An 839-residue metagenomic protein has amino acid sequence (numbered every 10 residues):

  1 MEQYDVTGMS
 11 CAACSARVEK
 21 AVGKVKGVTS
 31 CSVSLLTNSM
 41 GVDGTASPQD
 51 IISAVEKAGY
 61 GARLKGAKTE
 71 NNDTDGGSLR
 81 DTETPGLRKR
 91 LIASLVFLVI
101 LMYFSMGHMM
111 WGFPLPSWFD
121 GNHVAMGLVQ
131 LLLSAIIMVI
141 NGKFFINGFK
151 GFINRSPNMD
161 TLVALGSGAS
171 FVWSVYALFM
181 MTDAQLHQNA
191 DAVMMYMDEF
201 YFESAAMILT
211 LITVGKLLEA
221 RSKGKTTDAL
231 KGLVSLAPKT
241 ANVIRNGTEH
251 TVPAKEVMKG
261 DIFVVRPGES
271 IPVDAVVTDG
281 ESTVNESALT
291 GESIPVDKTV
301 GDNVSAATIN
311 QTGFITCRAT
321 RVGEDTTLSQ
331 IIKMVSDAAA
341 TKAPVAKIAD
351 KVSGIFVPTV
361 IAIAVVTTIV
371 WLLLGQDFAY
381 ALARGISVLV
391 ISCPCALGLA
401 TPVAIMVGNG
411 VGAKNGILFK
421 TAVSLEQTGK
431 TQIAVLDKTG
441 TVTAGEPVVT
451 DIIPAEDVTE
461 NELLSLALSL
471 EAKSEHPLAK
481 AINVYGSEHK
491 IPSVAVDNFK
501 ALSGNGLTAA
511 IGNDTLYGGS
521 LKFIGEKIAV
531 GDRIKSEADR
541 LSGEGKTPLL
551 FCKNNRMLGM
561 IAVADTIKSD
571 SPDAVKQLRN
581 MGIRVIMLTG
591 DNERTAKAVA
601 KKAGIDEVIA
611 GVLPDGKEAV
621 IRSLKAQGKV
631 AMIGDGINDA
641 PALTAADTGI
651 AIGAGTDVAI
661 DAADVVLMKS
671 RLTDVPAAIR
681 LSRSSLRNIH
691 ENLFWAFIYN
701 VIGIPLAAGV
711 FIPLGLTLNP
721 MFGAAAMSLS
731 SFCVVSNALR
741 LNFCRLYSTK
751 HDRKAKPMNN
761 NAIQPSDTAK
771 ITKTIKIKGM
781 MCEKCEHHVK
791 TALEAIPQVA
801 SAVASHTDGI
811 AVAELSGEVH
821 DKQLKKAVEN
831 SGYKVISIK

Functional and structural regions predicted by a protein language model:
M1-G127, K150, T248-E249, S329 (+2 more regions): Flexible metal-binding regulatory segments at protein termini and peripheral loops
A16, T29, T431, I511-N513 (+2 more regions): Conserved ATP-binding TGD loop and adjacent catalytic N/P-domain core of P-type ATPases
K26-Q49, E199-F200, K231-D325, A422-A467 (+2 more regions): Conserved cytosolic catalytic loops of P-type ATPases
N71-T74, M181-A184, A190-V193, A206-P267 (+5 more regions): Juxtamembrane coupling segments of multi-pass membrane pumps/enzymes
G86-T240, K351, P720, L746: Transmembrane helix-loop-helix hairpins at the membrane interface
K89, T308, Q432-E475, N505-I586 (+2 more regions): ATP-driven catalytic headpiece of P-type ATPases
M110-V124, I153, V172, V411 (+10 more regions): Membrane-embedded alpha-helical bundles of multi-pass transporters
L289, I348, A383, A396-L470 (+5 more regions): Conserved catalytic phosphorylation-site environment of P-type ATPases
